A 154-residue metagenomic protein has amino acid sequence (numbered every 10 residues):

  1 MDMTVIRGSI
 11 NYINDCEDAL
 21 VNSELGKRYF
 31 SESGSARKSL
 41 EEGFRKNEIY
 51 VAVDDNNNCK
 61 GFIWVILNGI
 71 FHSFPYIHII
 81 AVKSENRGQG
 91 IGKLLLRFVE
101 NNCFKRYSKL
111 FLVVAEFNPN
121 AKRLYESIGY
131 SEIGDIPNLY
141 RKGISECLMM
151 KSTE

Functional and structural regions predicted by a protein language model:
M3, R7-E85, L96-F98, N102: Acetyl-CoA-dependent GNAT
A36-R37, N118-N120, R141-K142: Short secondary-structure capping/turn micro-motifs that flank functional sites
V51-V53, L148-S152: Short, well-ordered beta-strand micro-motif
N58, I79, K83-R97, A115-R123 (+1 more regions): Conserved glycine-rich acetyl-CoA-binding loop
I66, S152-E154: Solvent-exposed residues in well-ordered beta-strands and their adjoining turns, especially edge/terminal strands
Y76, R106-S108, G129: Short loop/turn motifs at secondary-structure junctions
L96, C103-V113: Conserved GNAT acetyl-CoA-binding A-motif
F111-A115, E126-L148: Conserved catalytic-core motifs of GNAT/GCN5-like acyltransferases
